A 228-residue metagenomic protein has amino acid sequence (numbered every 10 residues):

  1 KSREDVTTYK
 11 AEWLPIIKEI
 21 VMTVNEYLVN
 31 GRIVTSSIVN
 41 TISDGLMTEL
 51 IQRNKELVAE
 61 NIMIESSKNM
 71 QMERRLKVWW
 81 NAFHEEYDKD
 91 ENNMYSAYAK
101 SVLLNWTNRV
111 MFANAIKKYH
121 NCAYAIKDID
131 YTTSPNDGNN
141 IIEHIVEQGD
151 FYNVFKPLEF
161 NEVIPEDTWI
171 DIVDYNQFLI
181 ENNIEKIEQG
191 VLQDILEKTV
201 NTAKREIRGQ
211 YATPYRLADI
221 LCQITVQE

Functional and structural regions predicted by a protein language model:
K1-N161, Y211, L217-E228: Charged, often flexible domain-edge or linker segments that flank or initiate folded functional domains
Y119, F151-Q227: Class I S-adenosyl-L-methionine
